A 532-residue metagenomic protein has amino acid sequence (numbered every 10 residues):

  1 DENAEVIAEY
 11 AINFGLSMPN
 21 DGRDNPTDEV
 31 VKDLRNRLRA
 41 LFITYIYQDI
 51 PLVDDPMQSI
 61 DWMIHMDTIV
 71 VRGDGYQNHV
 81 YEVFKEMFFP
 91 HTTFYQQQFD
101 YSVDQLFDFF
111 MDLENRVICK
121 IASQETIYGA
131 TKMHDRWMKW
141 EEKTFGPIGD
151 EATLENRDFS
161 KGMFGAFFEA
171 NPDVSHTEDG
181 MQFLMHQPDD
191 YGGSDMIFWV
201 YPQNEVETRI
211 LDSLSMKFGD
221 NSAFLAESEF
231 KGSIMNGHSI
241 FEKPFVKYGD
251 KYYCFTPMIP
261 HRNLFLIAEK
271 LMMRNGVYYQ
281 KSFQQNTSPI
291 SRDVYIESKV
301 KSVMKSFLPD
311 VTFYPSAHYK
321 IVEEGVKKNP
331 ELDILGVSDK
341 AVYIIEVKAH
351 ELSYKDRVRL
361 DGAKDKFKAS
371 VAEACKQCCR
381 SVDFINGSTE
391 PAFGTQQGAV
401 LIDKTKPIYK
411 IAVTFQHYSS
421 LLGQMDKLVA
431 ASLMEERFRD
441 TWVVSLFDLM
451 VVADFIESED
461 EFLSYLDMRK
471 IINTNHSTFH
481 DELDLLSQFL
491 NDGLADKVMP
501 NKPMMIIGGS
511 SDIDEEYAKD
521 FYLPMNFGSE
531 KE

Functional and structural regions predicted by a protein language model:
D1-V294, S298-S306, V311, E324-K327 (+2 more regions): Acidic, metal-dependent phosphodiester-chemistry machinery of nucleic-acid enzymes
V300, P330-I334, I345: Extended, hydrophobic alpha-helical segments in both membrane/secreted and soluble proteins
T312, D333, K340-I344, P407-I411: Beta-sheet entry/capping signal
Y314-L332, G336-D339: Active-site metal-binding core of divalent-cation-utilizing nuclease and nuclease-like domains
K320, H350, H417-Y418: Short, solvent-exposed loop/turn segments at secondary-structure junctions
G336-I344, K348-Y354: Active-site beta-strand-loop-beta-strand hairpin of nuclease catalytic cores that positions key catalytic residues
E346, D356-R357, G423-Q424: Short, solvent-exposed loop/turn and secondary-structure capping segments
A349-I411: Catalytic cores of nucleic-acid endonucleases
